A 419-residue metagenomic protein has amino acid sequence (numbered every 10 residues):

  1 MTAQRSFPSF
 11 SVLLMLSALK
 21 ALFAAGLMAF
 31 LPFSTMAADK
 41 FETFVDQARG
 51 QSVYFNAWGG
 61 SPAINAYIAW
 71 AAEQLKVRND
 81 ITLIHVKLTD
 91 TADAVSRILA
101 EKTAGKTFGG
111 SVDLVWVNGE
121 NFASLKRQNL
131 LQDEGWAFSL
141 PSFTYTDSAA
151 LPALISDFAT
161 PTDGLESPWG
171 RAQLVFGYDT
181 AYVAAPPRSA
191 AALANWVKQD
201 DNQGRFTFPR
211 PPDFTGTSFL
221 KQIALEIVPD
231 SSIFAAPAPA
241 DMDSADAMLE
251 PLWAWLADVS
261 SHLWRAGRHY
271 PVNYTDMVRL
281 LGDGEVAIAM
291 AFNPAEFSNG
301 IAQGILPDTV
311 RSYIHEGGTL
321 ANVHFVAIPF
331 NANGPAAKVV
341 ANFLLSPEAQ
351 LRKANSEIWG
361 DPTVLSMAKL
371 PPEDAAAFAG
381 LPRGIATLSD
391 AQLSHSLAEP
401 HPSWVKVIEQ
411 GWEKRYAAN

Functional and structural regions predicted by a protein language model:
L14-P32: Bacterial N-terminal signal peptides
D39-K40, R279, I385-N419: Conserved C-terminal helix/tail region of periplasmic/extracytoplasmic solute-binding proteins
K40-R49, N56, S61-T82, F176: Short, polar/charged alpha-helical segment
W58-W70, V86-D93, F108, V112 (+1 more regions): Extracytoplasmic ligand-binding site segments that recognize negatively charged/polar headgroups
F122-S124, I288-P307: A ligand-binding cleft/hinge motif common to bilobed small-molecule-binding domains
Q132-Y145, E166, L306-L320, P329-F330: Short beta-strand->loop
A172, L256-V259, P294, I305-A327: Periplasmic-binding protein-like
T319, H324-Q392: Mature extracytoplasmic/periplasmic domains
